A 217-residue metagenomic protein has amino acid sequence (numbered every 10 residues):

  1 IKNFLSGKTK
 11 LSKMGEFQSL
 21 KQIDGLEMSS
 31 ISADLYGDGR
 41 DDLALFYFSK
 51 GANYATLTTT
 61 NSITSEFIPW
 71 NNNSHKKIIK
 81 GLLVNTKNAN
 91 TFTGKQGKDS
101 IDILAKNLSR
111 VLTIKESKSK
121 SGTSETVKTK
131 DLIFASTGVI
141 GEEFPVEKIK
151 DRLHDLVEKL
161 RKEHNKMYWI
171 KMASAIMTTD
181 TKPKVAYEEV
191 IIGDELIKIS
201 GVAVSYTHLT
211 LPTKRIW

Functional and structural regions predicted by a protein language model:
I1-T58: N-terminal amphipathic/basic leader segments beginning at the initiator methionine
T58-S74, D180-I192: Glycine-rich oxoanion-binding loops at beta->alpha junctions
T86-I114, L209: Alpha-helical support elements that line or immediately flank enzyme active sites and cofactor-binding pockets
L104-A105, F144-I176: Glycine-rich and small/hydrophobic secondary-structure elements
G138-E143: Hydrophobic alpha-helical hairpins/lids featuring a short glycine-rich hinge
N165-E195: An acidic, phosphate/nucleotide-engaging active-site surface
T207-T213: Conserved small/polar residues in nucleotide/adenosyl-binding loops
